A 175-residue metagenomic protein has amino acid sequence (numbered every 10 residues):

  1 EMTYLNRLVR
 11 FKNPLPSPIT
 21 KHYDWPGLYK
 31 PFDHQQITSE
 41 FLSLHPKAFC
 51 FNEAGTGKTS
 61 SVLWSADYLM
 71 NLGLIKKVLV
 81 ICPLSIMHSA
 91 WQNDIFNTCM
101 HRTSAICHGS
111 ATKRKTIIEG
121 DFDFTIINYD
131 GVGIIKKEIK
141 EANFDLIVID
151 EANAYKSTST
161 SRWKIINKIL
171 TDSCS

Functional and structural regions predicted by a protein language model:
E1-N13: Interdomain "pre-motor" coupling segment immediately N-terminal to P-loop NTPase/helicase cores
R10-E40, L44-K47, T56-C174: SF2 helicase/translocase NTPase motor core, specifically the RecA-like lobe 1 inter-motif segment between Walker
N52: The Walker A (P-loop) glycine that initiates the GxxxxGKT/S ATP-binding motif of P-loop NTPases
